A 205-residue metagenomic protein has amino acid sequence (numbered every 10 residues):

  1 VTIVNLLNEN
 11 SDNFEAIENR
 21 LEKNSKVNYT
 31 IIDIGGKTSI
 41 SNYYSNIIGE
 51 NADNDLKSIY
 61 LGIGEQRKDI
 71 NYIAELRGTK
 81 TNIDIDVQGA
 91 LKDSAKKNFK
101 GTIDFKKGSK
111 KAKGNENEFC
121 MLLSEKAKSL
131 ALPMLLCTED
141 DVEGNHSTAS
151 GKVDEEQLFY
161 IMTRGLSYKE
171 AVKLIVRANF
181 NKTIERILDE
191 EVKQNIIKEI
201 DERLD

Functional and structural regions predicted by a protein language model:
V1-F159, T163-L166, I187, K193-D205: Conserved beta-strand/loop scaffold segments within soluble protein domains that form the structured core and edges
Y160-G165, E170-N181: Extended amphipathic alpha-helical segments enriched in small hydrophobics
N179-D189: Short arginine-rich
